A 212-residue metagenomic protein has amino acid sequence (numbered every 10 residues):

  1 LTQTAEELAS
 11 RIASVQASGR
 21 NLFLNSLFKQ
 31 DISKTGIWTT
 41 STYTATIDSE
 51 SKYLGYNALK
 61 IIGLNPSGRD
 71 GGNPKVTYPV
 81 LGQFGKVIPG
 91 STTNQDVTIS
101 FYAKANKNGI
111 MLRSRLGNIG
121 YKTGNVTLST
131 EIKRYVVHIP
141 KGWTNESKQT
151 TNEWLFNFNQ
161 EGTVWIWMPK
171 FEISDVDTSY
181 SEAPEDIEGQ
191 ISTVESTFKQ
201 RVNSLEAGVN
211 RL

Functional and structural regions predicted by a protein language model:
L1-L212: Surface-exposed fibrous attachment elements
